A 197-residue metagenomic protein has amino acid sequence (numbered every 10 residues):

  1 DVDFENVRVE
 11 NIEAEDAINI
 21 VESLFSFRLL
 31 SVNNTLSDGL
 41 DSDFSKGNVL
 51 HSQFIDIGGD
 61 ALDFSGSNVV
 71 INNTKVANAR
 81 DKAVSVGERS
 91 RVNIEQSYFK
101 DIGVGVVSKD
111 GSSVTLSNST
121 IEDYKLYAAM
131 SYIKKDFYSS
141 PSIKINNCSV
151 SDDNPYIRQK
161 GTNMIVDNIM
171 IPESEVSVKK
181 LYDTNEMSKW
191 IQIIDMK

Functional and structural regions predicted by a protein language model:
D1-K197: Extracellular beta-rich repeat passengers
